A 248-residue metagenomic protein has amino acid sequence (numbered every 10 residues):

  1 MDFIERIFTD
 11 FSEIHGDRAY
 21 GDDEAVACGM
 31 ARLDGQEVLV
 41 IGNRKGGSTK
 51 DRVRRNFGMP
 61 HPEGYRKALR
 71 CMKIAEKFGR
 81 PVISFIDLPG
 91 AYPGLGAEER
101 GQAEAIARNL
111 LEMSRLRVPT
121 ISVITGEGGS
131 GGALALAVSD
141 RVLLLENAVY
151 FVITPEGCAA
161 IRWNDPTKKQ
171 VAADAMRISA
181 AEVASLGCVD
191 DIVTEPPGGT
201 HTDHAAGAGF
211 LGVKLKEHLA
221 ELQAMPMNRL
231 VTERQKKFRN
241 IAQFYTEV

Functional and structural regions predicted by a protein language model:
M1-A160, N164-T167, D174-V248: Terminal-region recognition feature
